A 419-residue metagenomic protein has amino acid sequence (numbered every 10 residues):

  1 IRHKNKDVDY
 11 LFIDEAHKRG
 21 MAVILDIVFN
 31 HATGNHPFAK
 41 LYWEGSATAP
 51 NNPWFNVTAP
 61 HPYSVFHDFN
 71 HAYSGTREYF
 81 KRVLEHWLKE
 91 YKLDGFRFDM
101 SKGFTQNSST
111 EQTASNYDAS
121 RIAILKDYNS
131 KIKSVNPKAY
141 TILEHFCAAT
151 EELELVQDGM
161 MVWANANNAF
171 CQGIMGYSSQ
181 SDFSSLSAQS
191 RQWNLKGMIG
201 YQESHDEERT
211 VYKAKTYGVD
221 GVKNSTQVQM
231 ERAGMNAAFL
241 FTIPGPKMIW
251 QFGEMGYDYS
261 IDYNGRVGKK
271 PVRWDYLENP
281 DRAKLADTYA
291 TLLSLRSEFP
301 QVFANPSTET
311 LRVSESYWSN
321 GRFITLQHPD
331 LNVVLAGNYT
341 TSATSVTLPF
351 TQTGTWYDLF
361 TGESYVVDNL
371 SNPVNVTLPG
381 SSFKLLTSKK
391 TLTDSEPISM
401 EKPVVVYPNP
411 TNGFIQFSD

Functional and structural regions predicted by a protein language model:
I1-Y117, D127-S134: Substrate-binding/active-site clefts of carbohydrate-active enzymes
K4, V8, G75-F80, S120-I124 (+3 more regions): Soluble or luminal CAZymes and related metallo-dependent hydrolases
I13, H17-M21, M100-E207, A238-T242 (+5 more regions): Active-site-proximal helices and loops of the catalytic beta/alpha 8
Y212-T226, R266-V272: A solvent-exposed, charged loop/short amphipathic helix patch at secondary-structure junctions
D368-T393: C-terminal beta-strand-rich structural cap/linker in extracellular carbohydrate-active enzymes
P397-S418: Surface-exposed, proline-anchored Ser/Thr-rich loop/turn motifs
